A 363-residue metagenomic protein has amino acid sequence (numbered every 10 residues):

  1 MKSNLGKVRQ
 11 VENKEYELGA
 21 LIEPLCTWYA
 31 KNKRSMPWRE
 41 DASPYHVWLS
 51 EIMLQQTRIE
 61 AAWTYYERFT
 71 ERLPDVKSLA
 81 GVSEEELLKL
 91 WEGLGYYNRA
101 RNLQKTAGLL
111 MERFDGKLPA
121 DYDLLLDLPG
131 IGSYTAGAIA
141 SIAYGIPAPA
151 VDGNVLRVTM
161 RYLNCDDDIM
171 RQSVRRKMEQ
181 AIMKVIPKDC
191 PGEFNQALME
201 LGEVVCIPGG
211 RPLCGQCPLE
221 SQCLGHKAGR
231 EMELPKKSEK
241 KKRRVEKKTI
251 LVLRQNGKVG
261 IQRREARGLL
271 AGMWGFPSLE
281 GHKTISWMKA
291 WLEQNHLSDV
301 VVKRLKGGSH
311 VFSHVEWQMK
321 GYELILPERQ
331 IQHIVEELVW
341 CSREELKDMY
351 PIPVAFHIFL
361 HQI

Functional and structural regions predicted by a protein language model:
M1-S35, E40, E203-I363: Intrinsically disordered, low-complexity, charged terminal extensions of DNA damage-control enzymes
K14-P24, W28-G215, L219-L224, A228 (+2 more regions): Catalytic cores of DNA base-excision repair glycosylases
